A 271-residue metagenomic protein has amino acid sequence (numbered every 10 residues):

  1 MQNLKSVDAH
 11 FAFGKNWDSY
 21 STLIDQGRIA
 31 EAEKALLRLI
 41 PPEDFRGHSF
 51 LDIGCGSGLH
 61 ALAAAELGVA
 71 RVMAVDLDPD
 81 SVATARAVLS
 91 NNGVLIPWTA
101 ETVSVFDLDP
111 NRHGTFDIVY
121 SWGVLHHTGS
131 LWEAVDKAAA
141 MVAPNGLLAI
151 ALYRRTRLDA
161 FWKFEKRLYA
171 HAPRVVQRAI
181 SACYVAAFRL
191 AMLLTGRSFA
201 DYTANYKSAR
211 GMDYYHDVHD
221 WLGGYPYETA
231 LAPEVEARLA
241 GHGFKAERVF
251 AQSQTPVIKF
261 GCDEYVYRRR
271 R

Functional and structural regions predicted by a protein language model:
G27-R46: Conserved alpha-helix/loop element of class I SAM-dependent methyltransferases that forms part of the SAM/SAH-binding
H48-G54: Conserved class I S-adenosyl-L-methionine
D78: Conserved SAM/SAH-binding beta-strand->alpha-helix loop
A85-R86: Conserved SAM-binding loop
G93-D107: Conserved SAM-binding strand-loop segment of SAM-dependent methyltransferases
D109-I118: A short acidic, Gly/Pro-enriched loop at the edge of an enzyme's catalytic core that lines a small-molecule cofactor
W132-P144: A short glycine-rich, Lys/Arg-flanked "PGG" loop and its adjoining helix->strand segment in the class I
N145-L152: Conserved beta-strand signature within the Rossmann-like core of class I S-adenosyl-L-methionine
